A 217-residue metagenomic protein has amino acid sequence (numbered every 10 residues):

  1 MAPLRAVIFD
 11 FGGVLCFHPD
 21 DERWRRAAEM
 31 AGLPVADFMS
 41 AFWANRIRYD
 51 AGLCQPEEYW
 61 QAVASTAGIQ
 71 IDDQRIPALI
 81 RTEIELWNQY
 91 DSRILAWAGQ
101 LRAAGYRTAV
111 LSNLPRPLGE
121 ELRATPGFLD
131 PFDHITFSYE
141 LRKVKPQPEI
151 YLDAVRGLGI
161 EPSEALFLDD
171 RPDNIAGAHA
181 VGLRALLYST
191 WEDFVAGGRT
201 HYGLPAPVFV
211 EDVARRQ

Functional and structural regions predicted by a protein language model:
M1-R5, F9, L111, P115-Q217: Asp-based, Mg2+/Mn2+-dependent phosphohydrolase catalytic module
A2-A96, A103-A104, P115, T200 (+1 more regions): N-terminal helical cap/lid subdomain that shapes the substrate entry/recognition surface in HAD-like hydrolases
A96-G99, A103, R156, A176: Surface-exposed alpha-helical segments enriched in charged/polar residues
A104-G105, P131: Structured helix-beta-strand junction loops
R107-A109: Structured, non-catalytic alpha/beta "coupling" segments that mediate domain-domain communication and provide generic
